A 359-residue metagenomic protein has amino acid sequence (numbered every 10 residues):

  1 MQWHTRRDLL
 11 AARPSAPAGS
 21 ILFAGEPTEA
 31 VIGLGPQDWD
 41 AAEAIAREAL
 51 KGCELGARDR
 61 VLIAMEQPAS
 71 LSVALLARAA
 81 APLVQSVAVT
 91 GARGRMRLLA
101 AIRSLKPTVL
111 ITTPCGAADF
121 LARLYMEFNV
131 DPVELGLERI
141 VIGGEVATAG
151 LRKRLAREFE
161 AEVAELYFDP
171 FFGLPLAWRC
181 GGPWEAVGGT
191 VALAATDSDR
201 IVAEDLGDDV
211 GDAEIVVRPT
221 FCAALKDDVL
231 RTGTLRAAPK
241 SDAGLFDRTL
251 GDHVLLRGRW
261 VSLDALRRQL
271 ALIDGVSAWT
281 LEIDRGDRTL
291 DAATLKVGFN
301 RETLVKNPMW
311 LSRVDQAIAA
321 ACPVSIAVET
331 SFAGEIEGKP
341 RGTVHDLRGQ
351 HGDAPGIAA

Functional and structural regions predicted by a protein language model:
M1-G52, G56, G286-A359: Nucleotide 5′-phosphate-binding alpha/beta core
Q2-L137, G143-E158, F172, G181-P183 (+1 more regions): Active-site phosphate/ATP/adenylate-binding loop shared across adenylate-forming ligases
S86, E162, S325-A327: Conserved beta-strand segments of alpha/beta enzyme cores
T90-A92, L166-F168, T196, D284 (+1 more regions): Conserved beta-strand termini and adjacent loop/short-helix elements that scaffold enzyme active sites in alpha/beta
T90-G91, A161-P170, V276-T280: Short, well-structured beta-strand/strand-turn elements
P107-A117, E160-V163, G182-L193, D346-H351: A polyampholytic, Gly/Pro-enriched intrinsically disordered region
A147-S241, D252: Conserved AMP-binding/adenylate-forming
V216, F221-S325: AMP-binding/adenylate-forming catalytic core of the ANL superfamily
